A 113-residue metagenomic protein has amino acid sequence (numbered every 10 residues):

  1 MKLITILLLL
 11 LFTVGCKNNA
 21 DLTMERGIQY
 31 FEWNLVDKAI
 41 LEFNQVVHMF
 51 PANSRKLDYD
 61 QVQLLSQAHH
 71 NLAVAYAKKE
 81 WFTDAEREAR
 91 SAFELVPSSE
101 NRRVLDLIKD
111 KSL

Functional and structural regions predicted by a protein language model:
C16-Y30: Bacterial Sec signal peptide processing site at the extreme N-terminus
F50-V62, S98: Flexible helix-coil transition and linker loops at the boundaries of alpha-helical arrays
